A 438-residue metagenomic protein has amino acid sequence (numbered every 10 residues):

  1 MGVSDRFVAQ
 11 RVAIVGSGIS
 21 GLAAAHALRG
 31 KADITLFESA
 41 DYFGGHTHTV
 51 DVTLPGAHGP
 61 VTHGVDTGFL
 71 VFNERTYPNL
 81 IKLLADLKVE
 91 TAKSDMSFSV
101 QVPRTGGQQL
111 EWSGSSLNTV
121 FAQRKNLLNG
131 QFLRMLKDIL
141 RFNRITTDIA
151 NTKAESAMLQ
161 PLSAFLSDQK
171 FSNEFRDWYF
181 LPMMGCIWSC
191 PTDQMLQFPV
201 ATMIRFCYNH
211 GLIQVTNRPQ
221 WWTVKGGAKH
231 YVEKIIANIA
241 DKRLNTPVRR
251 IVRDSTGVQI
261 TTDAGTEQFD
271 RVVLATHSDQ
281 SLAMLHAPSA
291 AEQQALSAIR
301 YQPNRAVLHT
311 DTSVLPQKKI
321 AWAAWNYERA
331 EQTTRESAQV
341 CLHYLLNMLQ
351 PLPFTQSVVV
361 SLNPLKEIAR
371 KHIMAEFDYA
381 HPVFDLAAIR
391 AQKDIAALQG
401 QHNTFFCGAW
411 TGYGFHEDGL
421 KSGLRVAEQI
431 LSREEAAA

Functional and structural regions predicted by a protein language model:
M1-V12, G30-K31, V52, G56 (+1 more regions): Extreme N-terminal leader/targeting segments of oxidoreductases
G2, F7, P247-A380: Mid-domain catalytic core of redox enzymes that form a hydrophobic substrate pocket/lid adjacent to a catalytic redox
Q10-L36: N-terminal Rossmann-like FAD-binding beta1-loop-alpha1 element of flavoenzymes
R29-T53: Glycine-rich FAD pyrophosphate-binding loop
H46-T49, P55-S94: Conserved FAD-binding subdomain of flavin-dependent enzymes
E74-Q197: Mobile amphipathic helical/loop "lid" adjacent to a hydrophobic cofactor/ligand pocket
S113-S115, R335-A438: Conserved flavin/dinucleotide-binding core of flavoenzymes
R205-T262, E267: Helical element adjacent to the flavin cofactor pocket in flavoenzyme catalytic cores
